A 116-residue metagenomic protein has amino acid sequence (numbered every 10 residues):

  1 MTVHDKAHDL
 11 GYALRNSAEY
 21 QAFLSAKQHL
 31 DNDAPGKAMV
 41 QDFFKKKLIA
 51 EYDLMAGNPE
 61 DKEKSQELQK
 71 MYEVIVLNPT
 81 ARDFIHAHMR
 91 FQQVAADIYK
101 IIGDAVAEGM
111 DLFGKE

Functional and structural regions predicted by a protein language model:
M1-E116: Terminal, compositionally biased segments used for targeting/anchoring and flexible tails
